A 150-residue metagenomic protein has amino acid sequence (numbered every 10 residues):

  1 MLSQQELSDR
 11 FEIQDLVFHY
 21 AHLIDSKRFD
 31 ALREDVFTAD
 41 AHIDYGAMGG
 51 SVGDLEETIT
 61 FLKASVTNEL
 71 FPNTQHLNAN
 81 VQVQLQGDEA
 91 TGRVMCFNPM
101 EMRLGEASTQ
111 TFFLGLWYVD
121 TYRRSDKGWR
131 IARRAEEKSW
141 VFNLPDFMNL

Functional and structural regions predicted by a protein language model:
M1-S26, D30-A31, D35: Short, low-complexity N-terminal intrinsically disordered segments enriched in polar/charged residues
S3, L7, G49-V52, T109: Charge-dense, low-complexity intrinsically disordered segments
E6, F18-H19, D44, E69 (+1 more regions): Residues at structural and domain junctions
R10, Q14, V52-L55, F112: Generic detection of long, well-ordered alpha-helical segments
F29-N98: A solvent-exposed, acidic/Ser-Thr-rich amphipathic alpha-helical stretch
T67-L150: A beta-strand edge to alpha-helix "cap/lid" segment located at domain peripheries
